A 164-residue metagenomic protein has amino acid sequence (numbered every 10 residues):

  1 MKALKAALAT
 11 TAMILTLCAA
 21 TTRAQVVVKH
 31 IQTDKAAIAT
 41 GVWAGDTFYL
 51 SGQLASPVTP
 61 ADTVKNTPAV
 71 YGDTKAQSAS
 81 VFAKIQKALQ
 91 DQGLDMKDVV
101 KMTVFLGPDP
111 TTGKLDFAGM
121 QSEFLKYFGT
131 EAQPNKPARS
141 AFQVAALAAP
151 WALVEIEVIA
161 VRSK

Functional and structural regions predicted by a protein language model:
L4-A83, K87-K164: N-terminal presequence-like segments and the immediate start of the first folded domain
